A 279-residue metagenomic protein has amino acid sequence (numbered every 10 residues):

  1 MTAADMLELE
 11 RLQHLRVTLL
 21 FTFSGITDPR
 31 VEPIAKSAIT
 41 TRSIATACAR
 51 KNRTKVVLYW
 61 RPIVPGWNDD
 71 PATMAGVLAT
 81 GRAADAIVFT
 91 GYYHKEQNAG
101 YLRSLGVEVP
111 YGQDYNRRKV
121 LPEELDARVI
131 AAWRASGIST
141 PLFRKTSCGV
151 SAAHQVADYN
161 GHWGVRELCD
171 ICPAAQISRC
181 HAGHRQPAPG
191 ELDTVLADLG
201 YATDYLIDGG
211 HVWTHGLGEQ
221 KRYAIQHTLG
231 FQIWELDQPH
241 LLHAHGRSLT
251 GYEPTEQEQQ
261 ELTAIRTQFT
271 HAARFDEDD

Functional and structural regions predicted by a protein language model:
M1-D126: Conserved AdoMet/S-adenosylmethionine-binding subsite of the radical SAM
L102-D279: C-terminal accessory extensions appended to soluble enzyme cores
